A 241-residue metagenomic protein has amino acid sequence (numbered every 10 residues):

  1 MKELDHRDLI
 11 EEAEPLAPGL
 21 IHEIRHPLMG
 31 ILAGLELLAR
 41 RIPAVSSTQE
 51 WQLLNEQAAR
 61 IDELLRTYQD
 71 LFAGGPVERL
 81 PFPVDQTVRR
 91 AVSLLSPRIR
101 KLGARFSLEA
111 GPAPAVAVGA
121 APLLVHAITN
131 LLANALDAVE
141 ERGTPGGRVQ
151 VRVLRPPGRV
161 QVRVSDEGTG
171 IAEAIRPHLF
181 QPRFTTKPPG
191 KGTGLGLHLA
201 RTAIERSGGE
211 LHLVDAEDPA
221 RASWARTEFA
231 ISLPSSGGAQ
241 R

Functional and structural regions predicted by a protein language model:
M1-L20, L32: Conserved HAMP-HisKA connector
T48-R98: Conserved DHp (HisKA) dimerization/phosphotransfer helix of two-component histidine kinases, i.e., the long coiled-coil
R100, R105-A115: Conserved catalytic submotifs in the C-terminal HATPase_c
G146-G158: Short beta-strand/loop element within the Bergerat-fold HATPase_c
D166: Acidic ATP/Mg2+-coordinating residue in the GHKL
I171-R183: Short conserved segment of the HATPase_c
I204-E205: Detector for a conserved hydrophobic position within an alpha-helical segment of the HATPase_c
